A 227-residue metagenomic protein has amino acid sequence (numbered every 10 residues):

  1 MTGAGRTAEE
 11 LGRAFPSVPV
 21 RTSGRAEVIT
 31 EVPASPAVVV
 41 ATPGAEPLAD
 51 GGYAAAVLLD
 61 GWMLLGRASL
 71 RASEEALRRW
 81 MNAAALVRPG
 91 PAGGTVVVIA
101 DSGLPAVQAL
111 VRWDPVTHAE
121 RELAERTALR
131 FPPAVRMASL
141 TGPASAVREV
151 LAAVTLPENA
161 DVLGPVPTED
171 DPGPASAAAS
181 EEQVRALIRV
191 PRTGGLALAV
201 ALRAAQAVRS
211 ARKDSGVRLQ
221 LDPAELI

Functional and structural regions predicted by a protein language model:
M1-R13: Cys/His-rich short segments
T2, A26-E27: Short beta->alpha linker loops
A14-F15, E27-S73, N82-I227: Accessory helical-bundle/CTD segments and flexible terminal tails appended to RecA-like ATPase motors
R21-R25: Long, charged, glycine-rich C-terminal linkers/tails
A76: Conserved phosphate-handling catalytic cores of large alpha/beta enzymes
